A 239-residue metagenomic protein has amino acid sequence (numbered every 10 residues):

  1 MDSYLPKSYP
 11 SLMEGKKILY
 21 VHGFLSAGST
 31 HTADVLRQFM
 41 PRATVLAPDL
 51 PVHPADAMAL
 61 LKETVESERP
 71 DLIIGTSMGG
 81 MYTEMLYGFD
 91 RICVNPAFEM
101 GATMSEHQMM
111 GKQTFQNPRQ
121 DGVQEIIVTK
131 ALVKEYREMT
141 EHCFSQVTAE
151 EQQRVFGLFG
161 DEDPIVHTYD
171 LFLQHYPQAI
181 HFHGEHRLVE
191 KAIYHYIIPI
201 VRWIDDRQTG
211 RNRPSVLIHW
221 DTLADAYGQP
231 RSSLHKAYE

Functional and structural regions predicted by a protein language model:
Y4-E14: Short beta-strand-to-loop junctions in surface cap/lid or active-site-entrance loops
L12-S67, H186: Active-site catalytic motif of lipid deacylating hydrolases and related acyltransferases
Y20-F24, I74, L158-G160: Short hydrophobic segments within beta-strands
I74-E84: Gly/Ala-rich beta-loop-alpha elbow adjacent to hydrolase catalytic centers
E84-D90: Glycosyltransferases and closely related glycan-assembly transferases that use nucleotide-activated donors
D90-W220: The alpha/beta-hydrolase serine catalytic core
R213-E239: Alpha/beta-hydrolase-fold serine-hydrolase catalytic core, especially in secreted/extracellular enzymes
